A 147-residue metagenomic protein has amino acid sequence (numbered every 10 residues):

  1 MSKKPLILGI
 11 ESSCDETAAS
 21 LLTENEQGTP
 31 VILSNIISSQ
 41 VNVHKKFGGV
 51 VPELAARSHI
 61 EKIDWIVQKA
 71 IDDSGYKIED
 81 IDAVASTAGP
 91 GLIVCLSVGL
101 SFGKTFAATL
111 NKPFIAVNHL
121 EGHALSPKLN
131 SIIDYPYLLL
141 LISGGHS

Functional and structural regions predicted by a protein language model:
M1-S147: Short acidic/glycine-rich loops and adjacent helix/strand connectors that line catalytic pockets where negatively
